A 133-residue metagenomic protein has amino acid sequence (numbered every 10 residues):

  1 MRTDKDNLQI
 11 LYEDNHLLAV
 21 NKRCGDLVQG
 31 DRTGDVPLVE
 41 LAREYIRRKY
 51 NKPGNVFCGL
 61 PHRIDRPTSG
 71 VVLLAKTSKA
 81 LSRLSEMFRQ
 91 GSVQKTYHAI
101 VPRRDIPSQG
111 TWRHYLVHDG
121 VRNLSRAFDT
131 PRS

Functional and structural regions predicted by a protein language model:
M1-S133: RNA pseudouridine synthases
